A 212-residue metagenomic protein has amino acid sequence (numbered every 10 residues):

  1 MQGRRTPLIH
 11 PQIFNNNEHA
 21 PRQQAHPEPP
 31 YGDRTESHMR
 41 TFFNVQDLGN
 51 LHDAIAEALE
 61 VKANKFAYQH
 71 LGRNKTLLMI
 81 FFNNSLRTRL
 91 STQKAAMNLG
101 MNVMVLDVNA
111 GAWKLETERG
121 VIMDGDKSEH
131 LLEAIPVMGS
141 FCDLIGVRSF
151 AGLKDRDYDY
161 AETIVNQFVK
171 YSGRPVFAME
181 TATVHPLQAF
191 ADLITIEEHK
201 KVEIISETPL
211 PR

Functional and structural regions predicted by a protein language model:
R4-T6, E28-P29: Short, low-complexity intrinsically disordered segments enriched in A/P/G/S/L with frequent Arg, especially at protein
E18-A20, P27: Short hydrophobic alpha-helical segments enriched in small aliphatic residues
H26, P30-L90, K94: Positively charged, low-complexity intrinsically disordered leader regions
F82-M97, E197-R212: Glycine-rich phosphate/diphosphate-binding loop of Rossmann-like nucleotide-binding domains
S85-S140: Active-site cofactor/substrate anionic-group-binding motifs, chiefly glycine- and Lys/Arg-rich phosphate-binding loops
L144-T163: Active-site beta->alpha loop and helix N-cap motifs at the rims of alpha/beta catalytic domains
Y160-I164, F177-I196: A glycine-rich, Thr/Ser-enriched phosphate-binding loop motif common to dinucleotide/cofactor-binding enzymes
